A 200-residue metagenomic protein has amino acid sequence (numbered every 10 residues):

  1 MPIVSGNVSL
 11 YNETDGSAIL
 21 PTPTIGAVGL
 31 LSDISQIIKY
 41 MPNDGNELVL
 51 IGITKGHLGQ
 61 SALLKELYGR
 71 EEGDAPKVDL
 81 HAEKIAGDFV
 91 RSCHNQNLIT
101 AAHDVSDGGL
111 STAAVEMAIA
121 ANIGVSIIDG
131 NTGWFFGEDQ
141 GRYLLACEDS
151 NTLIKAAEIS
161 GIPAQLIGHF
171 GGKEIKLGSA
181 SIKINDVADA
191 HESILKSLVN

Functional and structural regions predicted by a protein language model:
M1-G59, Y143, L166-H169: Glycine-rich anion-binding loops of enzyme active sites
V4, V8-P23, E72-A75, G87 (+1 more regions): Glycine-/charge-enriched secondary-structure boundary and capping motifs
D33-D44, L63-E66, I85-C93, I128-G133: Glycine-/acidic-rich phosphate or pyrophosphate-binding loops and their flanking alpha/beta elements
G59-Q60, K155: Short glycine-/acidic-enriched loop or helix-start segments at secondary-structure transitions that form or flank
S61-K77: Gly-rich Lys/Arg/Thr-decorated short loops/hinges at beta-loop-alpha junctions or inter-strand turns that position
V78-I85: C-terminal transmembrane module of polytopic alpha-helical membrane proteins
